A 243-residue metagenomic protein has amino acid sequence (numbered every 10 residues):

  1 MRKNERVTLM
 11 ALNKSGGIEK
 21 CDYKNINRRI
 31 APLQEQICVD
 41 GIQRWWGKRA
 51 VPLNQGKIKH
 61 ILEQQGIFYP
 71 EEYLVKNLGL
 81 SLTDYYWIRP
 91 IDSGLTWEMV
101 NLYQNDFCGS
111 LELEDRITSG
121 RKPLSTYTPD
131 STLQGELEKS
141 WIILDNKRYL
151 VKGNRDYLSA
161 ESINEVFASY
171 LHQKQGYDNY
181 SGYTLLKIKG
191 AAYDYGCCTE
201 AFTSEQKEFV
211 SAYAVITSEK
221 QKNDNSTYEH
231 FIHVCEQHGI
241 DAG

Functional and structural regions predicted by a protein language model:
M1-G243: Phosphate/dinucleotide-binding and metal-coordinating scaffold of catalytic cores in nucleotide-dependent enzymes
